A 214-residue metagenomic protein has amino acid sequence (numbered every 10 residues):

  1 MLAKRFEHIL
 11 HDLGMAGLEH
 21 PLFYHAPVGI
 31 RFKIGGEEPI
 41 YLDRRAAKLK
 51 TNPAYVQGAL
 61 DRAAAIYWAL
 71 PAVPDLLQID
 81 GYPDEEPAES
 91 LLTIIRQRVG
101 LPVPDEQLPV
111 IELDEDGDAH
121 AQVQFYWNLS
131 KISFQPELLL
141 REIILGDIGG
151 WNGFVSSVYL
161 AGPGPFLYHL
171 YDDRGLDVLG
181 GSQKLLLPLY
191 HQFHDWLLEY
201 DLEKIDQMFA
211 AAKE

Functional and structural regions predicted by a protein language model:
M1-N152: Extended, low-hydrophobicity segments enriched in charged/polar residues
V158-E214: Alpha-helical oligomerization segments
